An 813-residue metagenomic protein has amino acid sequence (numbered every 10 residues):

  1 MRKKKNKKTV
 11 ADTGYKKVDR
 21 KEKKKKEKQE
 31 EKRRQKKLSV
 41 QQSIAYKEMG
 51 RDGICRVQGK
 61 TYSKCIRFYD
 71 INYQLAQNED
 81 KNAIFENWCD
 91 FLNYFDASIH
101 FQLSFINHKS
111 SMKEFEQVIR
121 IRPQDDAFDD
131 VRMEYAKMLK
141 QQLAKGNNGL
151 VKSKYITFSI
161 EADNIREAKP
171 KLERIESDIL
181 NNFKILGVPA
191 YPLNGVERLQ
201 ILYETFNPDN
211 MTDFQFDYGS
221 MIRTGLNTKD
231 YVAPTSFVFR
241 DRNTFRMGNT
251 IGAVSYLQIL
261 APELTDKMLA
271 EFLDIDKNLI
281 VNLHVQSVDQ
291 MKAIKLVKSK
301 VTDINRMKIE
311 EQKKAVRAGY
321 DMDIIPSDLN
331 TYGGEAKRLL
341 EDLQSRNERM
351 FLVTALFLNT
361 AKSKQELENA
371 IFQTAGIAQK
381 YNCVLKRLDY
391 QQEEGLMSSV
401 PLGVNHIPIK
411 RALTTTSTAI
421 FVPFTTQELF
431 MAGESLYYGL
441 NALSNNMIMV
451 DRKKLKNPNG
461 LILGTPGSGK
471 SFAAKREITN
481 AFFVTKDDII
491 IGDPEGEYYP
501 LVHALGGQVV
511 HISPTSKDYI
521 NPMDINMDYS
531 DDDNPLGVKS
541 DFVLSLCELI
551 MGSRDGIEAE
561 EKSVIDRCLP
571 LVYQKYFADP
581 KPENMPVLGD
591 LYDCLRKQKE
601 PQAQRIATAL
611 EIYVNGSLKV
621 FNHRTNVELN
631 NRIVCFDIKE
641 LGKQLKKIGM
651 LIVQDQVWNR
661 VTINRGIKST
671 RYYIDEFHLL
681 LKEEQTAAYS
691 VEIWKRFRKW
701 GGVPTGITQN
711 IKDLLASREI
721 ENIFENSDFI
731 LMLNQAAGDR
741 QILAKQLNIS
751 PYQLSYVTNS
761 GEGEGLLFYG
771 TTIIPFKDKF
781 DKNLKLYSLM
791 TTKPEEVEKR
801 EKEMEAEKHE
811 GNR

Functional and structural regions predicted by a protein language model:
R2-T426: Extended, folded cores of ATP/NTP-driven motor/assembly subunits in large transport and secretion machines
I71-N72, N78-A97, S104, H108 (+12 more regions): P-loop NTPase motor domains
I462: Hydrophobic anchor at the beta1->P-loop junction of P-loop NTPases
K470: Conserved lysine of the Walker
A473: Hydrophobic positions on the alpha1 helix immediately C-terminal to the Walker A/P-loop
N480-I490: Post-Walker A helix-loop "phosphate-sensing" segment adjacent to the P-loop in P-loop NTPases
G506-V510, E719-M732: A short helix-turn-beta junction within AAA+ P-loop NTPase domains corresponding to the substrate/partner-engaging
L747-E803: Conserved P-loop NTPase
